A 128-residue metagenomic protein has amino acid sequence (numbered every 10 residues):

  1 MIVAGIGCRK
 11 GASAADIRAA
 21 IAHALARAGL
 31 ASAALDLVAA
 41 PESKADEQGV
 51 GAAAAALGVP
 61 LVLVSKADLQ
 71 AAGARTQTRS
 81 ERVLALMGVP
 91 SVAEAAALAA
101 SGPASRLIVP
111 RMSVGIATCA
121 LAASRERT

Functional and structural regions predicted by a protein language model:
M1-D36, A40-E42, A122-T128: Conserved mixed alpha/beta catalytic, RNA-binding, or beta-rich assembly cores of soluble enzyme, regulatory
I2-A4, D36-L37, L61-V62, S105-I108 (+1 more regions): Structural motif
D16-A19, A40-P41, A85-M87, A97-A100: A short linear-motif detector with a strong N-terminal bias
R18, A22, G51, A93-A96: Predominant activation on well-ordered alpha-helical scaffold segments within soluble catalytic domains
A31, P41, D46-V92: Long, charge-dense
E94-T128: C-terminal edge-of-domain segments
